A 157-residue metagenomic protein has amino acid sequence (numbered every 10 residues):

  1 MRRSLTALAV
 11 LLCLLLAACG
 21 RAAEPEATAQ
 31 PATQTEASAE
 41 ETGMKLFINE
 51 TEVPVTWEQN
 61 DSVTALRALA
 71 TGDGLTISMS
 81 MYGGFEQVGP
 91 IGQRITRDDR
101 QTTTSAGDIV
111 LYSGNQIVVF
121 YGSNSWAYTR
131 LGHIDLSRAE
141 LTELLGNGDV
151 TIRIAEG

Functional and structural regions predicted by a protein language model:
M1-L8: Bacterial N-terminal signal peptides that target proteins for export
L14-A18: C-terminal motif of bacterial Sec signal peptides marking the signal peptidase cleavage site
C19-A29: Bacterial lipoprotein signal-peptidase II cleavage site
A29-G43: Post-signal peptide N-terminal segment of mature Sec-exported envelope proteins
K45, H133-G157: Well-ordered alpha/beta subsegment
N49-T56: Second-shell loop/turn segments in exported
S62-S113: Mature extracytoplasmic domains of secretory-pathway proteins
Y121-L136: Short, compositionally biased
